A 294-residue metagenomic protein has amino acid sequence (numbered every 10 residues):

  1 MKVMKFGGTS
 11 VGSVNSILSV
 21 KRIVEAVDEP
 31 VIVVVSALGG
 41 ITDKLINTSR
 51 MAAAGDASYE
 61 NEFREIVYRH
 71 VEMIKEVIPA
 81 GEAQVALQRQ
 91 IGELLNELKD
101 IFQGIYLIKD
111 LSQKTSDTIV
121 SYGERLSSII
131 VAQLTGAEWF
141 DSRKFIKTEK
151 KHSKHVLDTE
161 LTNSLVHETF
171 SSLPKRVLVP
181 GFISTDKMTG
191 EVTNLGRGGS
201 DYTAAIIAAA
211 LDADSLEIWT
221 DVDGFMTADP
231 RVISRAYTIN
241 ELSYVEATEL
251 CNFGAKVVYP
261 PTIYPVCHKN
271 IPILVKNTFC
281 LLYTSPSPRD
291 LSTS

Functional and structural regions predicted by a protein language model:
M1-V258, I263: Nucleotide/pyrophosphate-binding catalytic subdomain
A137, K144-E149, F225, K269-I271 (+1 more regions): Generic preference for hydrophobic/aromatic residues in regular secondary structure cores
L250-C251, K256-L282: A conserved active-site cap/scaffold subdomain adjacent to cofactor or substrate pockets
Y283-S294: Single conserved hydrophobic/aromatic residue that forms the stacking wall/gate of nucleotide- or nucleobase-binding
